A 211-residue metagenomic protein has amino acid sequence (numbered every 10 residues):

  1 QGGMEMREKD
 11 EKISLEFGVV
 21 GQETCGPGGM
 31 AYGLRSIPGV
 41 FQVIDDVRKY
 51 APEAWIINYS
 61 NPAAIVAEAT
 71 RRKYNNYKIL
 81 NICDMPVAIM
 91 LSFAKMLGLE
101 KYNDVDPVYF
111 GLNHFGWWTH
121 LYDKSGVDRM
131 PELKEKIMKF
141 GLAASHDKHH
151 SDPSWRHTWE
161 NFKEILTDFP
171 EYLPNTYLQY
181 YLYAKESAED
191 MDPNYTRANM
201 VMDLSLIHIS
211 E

Functional and structural regions predicted by a protein language model:
Q1: Carboxylate/His-rich catalytic cores and anion/metal-binding grooves
M4: Gly/Ser/Thr-rich beta-alpha loop segments that engage phosphate groups in nucleotides
R7-A51, W55-R72: Rossmann-fold NAD(P)-binding glycine/threonine-rich loop
E16-V19, I79-N81, K101-N103, R129-P131: Short, surface-exposed linear patches
T24-G29, V87-M90, I137-L142: Short C-terminal domain-edge/linker segments immediately following a structured domain
D45, Y50-A51, W55, Y59-D123: Rossmann-fold dinucleotide-binding core
G98-S210: Long, compositionally biased stretches enriched for glycine and/or charged residues
